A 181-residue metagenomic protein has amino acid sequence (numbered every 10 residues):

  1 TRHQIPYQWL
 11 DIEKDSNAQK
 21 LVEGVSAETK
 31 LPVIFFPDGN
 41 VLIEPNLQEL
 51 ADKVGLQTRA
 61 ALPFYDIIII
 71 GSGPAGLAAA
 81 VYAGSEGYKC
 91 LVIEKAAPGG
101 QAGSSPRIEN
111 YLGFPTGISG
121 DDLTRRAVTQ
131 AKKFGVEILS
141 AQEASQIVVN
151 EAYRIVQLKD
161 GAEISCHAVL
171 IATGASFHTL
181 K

Functional and structural regions predicted by a protein language model:
T1-S16, G24-V25, I69-V136: Beta1-alpha1 glycine-rich phosphate/pyrophosphate-binding loop at the start of Rossmann-like nucleotide-binding domains
K14-I70, E86, G103, L139-K181: FAD-binding core/adjacent interface of flavoenzyme oxidoreductases
